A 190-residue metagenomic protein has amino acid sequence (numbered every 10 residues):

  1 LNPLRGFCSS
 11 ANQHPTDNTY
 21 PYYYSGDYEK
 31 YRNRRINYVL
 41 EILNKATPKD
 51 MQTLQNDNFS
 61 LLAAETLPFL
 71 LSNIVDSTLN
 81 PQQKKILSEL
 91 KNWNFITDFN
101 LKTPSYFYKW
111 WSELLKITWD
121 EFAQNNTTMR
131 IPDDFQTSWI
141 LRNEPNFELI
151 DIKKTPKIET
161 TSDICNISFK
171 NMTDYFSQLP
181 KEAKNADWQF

Functional and structural regions predicted by a protein language model:
L1-K85: Structured mid-domain segments that build the active-site/substrate or prosthetic-cofactor binding neighborhood
Q13, Q52-F190: Acidic, low-complexity N-terminal propeptides/linkers enriched in Ser/Thr/Asp/Gly that mediate export, maturation
